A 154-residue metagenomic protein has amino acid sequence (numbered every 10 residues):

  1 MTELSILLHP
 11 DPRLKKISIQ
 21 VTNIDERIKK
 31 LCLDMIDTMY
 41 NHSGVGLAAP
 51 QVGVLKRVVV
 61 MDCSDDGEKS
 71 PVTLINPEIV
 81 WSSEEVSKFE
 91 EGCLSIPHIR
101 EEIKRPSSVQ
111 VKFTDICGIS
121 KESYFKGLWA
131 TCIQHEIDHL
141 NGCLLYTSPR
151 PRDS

Functional and structural regions predicted by a protein language model:
M1-S148: Positively charged
P149-S154: A short, hydrophobic C-terminal helix/tail in secreted or cell-surface proteins
